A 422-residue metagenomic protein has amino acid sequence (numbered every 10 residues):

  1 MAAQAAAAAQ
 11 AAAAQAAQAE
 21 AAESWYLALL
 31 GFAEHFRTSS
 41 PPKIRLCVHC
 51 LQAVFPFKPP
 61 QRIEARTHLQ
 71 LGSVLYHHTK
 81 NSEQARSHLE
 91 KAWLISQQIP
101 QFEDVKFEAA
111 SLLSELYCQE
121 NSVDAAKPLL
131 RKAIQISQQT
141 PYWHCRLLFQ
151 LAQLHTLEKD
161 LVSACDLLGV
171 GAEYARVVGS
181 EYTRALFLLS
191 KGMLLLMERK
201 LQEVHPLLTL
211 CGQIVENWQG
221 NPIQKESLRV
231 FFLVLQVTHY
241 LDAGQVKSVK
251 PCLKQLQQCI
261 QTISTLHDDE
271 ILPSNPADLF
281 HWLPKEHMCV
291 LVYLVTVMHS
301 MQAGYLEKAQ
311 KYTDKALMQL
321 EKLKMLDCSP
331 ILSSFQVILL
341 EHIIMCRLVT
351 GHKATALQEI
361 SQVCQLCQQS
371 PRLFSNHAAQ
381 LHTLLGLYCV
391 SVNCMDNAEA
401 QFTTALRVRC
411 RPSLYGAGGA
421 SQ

Functional and structural regions predicted by a protein language model:
M1-Q70, L75, L161: N-terminal alpha-helical scaffolding segments that mark the starts of alpha-solenoid/helical-repeat architectures
A21-A22, K43, P59-R62, K80-N81 (+12 more regions): Short coil/turn linker motifs that delimit alpha-helical repeat modules in TPR/alpha-solenoid proteins
L27-A28, R66-H68, S87, E108 (+12 more regions): Residue register of alpha-helical TPR repeats
F36, L75-Y76, Y117, H155 (+5 more regions): Residue at a conserved register position within TPR or TPR-like alpha-solenoid repeats
P41-I44, N81-S82, V123, L161 (+5 more regions): TPR-repeat structural position
L51-F57, E90-Q98, R131-Q138, G169-V177 (+6 more regions): Amphipathic alpha-helical segments of tetratricopeptide repeats
